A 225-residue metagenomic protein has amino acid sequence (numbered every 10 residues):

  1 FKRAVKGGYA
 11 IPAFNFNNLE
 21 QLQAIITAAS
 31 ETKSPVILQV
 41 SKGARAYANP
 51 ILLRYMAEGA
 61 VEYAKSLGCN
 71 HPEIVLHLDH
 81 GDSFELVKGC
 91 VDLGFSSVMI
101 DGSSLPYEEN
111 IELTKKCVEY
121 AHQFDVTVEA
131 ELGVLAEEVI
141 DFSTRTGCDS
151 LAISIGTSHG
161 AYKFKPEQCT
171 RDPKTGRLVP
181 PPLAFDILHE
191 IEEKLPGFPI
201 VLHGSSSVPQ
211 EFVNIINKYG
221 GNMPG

Functional and structural regions predicted by a protein language model:
F1-P12: Generic N-terminal amphipathic, Lys/Arg-enriched alpha-helix
F1-R3, N18-A44, I51-H71, H80-P199 (+2 more regions): Alpha/beta enzyme core
G8-A10, R177, L202: A generic, residue-level signal for flexible/boundary positions that often mark functional hotspots
G204-S207: Short acidic/histidine-rich active-site segments
P224: Conserved phosphate-binding/catalytic loops in two-lobed NTP-binding clefts
